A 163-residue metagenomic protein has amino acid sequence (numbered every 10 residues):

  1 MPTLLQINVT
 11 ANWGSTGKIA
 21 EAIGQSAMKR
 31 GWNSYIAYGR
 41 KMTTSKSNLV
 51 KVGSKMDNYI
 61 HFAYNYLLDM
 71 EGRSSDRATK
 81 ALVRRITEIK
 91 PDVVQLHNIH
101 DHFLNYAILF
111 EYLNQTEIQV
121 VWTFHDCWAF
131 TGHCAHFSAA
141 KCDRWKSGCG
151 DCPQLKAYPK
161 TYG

Functional and structural regions predicted by a protein language model:
P2-G163: Catalytic cores of nucleotide-sugar-dependent glycosyltransferases that transfer UDP/GDP/TDP-activated
